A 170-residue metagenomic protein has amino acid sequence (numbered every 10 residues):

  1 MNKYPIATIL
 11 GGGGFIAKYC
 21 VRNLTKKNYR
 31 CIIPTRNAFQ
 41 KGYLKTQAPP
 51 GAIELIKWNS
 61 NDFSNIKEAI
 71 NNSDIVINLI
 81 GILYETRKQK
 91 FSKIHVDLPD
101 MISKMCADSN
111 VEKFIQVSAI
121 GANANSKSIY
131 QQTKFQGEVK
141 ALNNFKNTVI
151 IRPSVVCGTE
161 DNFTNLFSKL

Functional and structural regions predicted by a protein language model:
K3-Y29: N-terminal Rossmann NAD(P)H-binding glycine-rich loop of SDR-like oxidoreductase domains
I6, D74-I75, K113: Structural motif
G11, T35, S118: Short beta-strand/turn micro-motifs composed of small residues that flank or help shape donor/cofactor-binding pockets
Y29-F39: Conserved glycine-rich Rossmann-like NAD(P)H-binding loop of the short-chain dehydrogenase/reductase
R30, I82-L83, F91-N144, T148-V155: Conserved Rossmann-fold NAD(P)-dependent oxidoreductase catalytic core, especially the SDR/UDP-sugar
F39, A48-M101, M105-D108, I120-A124: NAD(P)H-binding glycine-rich loop region in Rossmannoid oxidoreductase-like domains and their noncatalytic homologs
K45-P50, K169-L170: Short, conserved catalytic or adaptor-binding loops enriched in Gly and charged residues
S154-L170: NAD(P)-dependent short-chain dehydrogenase/reductase
